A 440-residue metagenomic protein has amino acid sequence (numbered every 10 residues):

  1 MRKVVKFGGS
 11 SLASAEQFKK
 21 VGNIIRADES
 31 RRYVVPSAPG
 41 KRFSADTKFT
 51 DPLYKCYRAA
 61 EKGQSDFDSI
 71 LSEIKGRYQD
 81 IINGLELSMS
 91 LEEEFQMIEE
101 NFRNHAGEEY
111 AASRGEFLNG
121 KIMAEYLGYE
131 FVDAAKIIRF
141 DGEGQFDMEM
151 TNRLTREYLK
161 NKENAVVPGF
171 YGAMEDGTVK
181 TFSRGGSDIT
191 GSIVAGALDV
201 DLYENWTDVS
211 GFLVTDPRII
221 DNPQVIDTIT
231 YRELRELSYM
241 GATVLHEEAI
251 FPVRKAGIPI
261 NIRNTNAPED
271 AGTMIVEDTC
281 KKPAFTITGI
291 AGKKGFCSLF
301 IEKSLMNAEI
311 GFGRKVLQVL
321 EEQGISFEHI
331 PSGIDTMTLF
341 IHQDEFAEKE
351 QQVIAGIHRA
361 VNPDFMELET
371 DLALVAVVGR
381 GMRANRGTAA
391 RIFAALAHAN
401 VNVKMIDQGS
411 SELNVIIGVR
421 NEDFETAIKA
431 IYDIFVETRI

Functional and structural regions predicted by a protein language model:
M1-L245, I250, G418-R420, R439: Nucleotide/pyrophosphate-binding catalytic subdomain
R2-K3, R31-V34, Y129-E130, E163-V166 (+13 more regions): Structural motif
G8, S37-G40, A134-I137, Y171 (+8 more regions): Short, ordered loop/turn segments at secondary-structure junctions
R58, Q79, N83, I258-N261 (+3 more regions): Non-catalytic alpha-helical coupling and interface elements of nucleotide-dependent molecular machines and regulators
H246, G257-N264: Acidic/polar loop patches that form or flank catalytic/metal-binding clefts of enzymes that bind anionic ligands
A271-I440: A conserved regulatory-domain signal marking ACT and ACT-like small-molecule sensing domains and adjacent regulatory
